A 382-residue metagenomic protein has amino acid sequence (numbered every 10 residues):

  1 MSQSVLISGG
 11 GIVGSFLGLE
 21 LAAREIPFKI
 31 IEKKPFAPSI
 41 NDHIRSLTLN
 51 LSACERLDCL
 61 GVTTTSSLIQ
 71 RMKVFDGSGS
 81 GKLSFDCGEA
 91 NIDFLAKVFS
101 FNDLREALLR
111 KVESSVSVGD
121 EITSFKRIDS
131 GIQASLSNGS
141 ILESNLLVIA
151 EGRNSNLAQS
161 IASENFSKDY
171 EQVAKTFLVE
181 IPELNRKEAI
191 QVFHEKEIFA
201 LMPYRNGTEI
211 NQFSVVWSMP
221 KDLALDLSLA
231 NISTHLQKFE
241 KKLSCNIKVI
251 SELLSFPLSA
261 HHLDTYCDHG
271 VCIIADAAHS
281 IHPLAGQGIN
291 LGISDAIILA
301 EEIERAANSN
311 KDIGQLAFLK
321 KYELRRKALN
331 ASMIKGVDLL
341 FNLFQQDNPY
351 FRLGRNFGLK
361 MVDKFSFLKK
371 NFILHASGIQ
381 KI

Functional and structural regions predicted by a protein language model:
Q3-L6, G10-R71: Glycine-rich FAD cofactor-binding loop and adjacent beta-loop-alpha segment at the N-terminus of flavoprotein
S8, I31, A150, A275 (+1 more regions): Active-site flanking residues adjacent to catalytic metal/cofactor-binding acidic residues
P38, S130-Q133, E183, E252-H261: Short gly/ser/thr-rich secondary-structure transition/capping motifs
E55-C59, S67-S160, K168-V173: Conserved N-terminal helical subregion
I141, L146-C245, L253: Conserved FAD-binding catalytic core of PHBH/FMO-like flavoproteins
A224-S309, G314-L316: FAD/FMN-dependent oxidoreductases across multiple families
E301-I382: C-terminal helical "tail/cap" subdomain of flavin- and related membrane-associated enzymes
